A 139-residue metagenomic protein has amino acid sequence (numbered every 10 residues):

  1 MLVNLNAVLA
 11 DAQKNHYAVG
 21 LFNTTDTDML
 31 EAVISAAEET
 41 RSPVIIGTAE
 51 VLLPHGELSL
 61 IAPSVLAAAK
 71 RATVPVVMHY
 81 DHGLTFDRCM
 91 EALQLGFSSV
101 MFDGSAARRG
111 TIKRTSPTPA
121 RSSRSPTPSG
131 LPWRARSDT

Functional and structural regions predicted by a protein language model:
M1-L21: N-terminal amphipathic alpha-helix/helix-capping segment at the start of soluble metabolic enzymes
N6-A7, M29, L52-L95, S137-T139: N-terminal active-site wall of soluble small-molecule enzyme domains
N15-A18, T40-V44, A72-V76, F97-S98 (+1 more regions): Short, well-ordered coil/turn segments that N-cap beta-strands
V19-N23, V44-G47, V76-H82, V100-F102 (+1 more regions): Hydrophobic faces of well-ordered beta-strands that scaffold small-molecule active sites in alpha/beta enzyme cores
L21, S42-S59, F102-R114: Glycine-rich, proline-tolerant flexible connector loops at the mouths of alpha/beta enzymes
A67, F86-T115: Active-site gating/metal-coordination segments in enzymes
G104-T139: Conserved anion-binding
